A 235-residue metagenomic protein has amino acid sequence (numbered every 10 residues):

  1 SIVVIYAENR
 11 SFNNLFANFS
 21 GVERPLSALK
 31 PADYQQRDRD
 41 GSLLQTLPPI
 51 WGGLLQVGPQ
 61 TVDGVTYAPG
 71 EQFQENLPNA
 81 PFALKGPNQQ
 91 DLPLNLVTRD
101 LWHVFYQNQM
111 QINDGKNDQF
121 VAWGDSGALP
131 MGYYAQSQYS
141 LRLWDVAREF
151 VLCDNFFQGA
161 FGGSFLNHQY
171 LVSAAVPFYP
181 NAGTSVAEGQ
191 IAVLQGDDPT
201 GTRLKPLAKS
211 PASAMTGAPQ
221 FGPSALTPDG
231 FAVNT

Functional and structural regions predicted by a protein language model:
S1-T235: N-terminal pro-sequences and low-complexity stem/linker regions of secreted or lumenal proteins
